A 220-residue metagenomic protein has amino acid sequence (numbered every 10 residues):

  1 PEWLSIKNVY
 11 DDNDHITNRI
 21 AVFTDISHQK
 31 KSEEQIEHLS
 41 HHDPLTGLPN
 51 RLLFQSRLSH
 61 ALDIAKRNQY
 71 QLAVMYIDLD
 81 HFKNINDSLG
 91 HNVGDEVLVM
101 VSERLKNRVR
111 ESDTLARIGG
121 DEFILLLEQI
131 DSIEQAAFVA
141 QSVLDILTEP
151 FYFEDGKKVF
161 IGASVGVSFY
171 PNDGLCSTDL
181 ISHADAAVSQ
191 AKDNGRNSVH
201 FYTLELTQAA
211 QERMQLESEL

Functional and structural regions predicted by a protein language model:
L4-I6, F23, G162: Sensory-domain boundary capping and coupling elements
L4-R19, C176: Short loop/turn elements at sensory-signaling interfaces that couple input to output
V9, I26-S27, L79-D80, I130 (+1 more regions): PAS/PAC or PAS-like capping segment
D12, T24-E37: PAS-associated C-terminal cap
V22, M75: Sensory beta-strand/linker motifs that couple input domains to effectors
K30, E37-A73, D80-R110, A116-L125 (+3 more regions): Conserved long alpha-helical elements within nucleotide-processing catalytic cores of c-di-GMP signaling and class III
L115, S142, I146, P150 (+3 more regions): Cyclic nucleotide signaling catalytic output domains
